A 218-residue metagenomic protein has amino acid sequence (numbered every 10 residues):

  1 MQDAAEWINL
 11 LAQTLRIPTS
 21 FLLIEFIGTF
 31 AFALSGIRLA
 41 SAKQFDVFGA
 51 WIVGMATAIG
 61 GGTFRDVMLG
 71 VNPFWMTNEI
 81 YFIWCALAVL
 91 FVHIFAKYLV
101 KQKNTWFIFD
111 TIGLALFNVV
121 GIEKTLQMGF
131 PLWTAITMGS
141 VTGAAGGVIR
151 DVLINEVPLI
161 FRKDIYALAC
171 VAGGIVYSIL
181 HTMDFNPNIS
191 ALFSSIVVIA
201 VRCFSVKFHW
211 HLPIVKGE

Functional and structural regions predicted by a protein language model:
M1-E6, L11-R16, V67-M76, V120-T134 (+1 more regions): Helix-coil boundary and interhelical linker segments in multi-pass alpha-helical membrane proteins
R16-T29, P73-L87, P131-G143: Structural signature of hydrophobic alpha-helical transmembrane segments
L22-S35, V53-A56, G173: The first (N-terminal) embedded transmembrane alpha-helix
A33-K43, T63-D66, L90-K103, V148-P158 (+1 more regions): C-terminal ends of transmembrane helices
F48-A56, N78-I83, K103-L114, M138 (+2 more regions): Cytoplasmic-side transmembrane-helix entry/capping segments in multi-pass membrane proteins
I52-A56, T63-L69, T137, V141 (+2 more regions): Short, structured motif recognition centered on aromatic/hydrophobic residues
G54-G62, C85, D110-E123, V141 (+2 more regions): Small-residue-rich segments of transmembrane alpha-helices in multi-pass membrane proteins, especially helix faces
G70-M76, V100-F107, T125-A135, V152-K163 (+2 more regions): A cytosolic-side transmembrane-helix exit/cap motif
